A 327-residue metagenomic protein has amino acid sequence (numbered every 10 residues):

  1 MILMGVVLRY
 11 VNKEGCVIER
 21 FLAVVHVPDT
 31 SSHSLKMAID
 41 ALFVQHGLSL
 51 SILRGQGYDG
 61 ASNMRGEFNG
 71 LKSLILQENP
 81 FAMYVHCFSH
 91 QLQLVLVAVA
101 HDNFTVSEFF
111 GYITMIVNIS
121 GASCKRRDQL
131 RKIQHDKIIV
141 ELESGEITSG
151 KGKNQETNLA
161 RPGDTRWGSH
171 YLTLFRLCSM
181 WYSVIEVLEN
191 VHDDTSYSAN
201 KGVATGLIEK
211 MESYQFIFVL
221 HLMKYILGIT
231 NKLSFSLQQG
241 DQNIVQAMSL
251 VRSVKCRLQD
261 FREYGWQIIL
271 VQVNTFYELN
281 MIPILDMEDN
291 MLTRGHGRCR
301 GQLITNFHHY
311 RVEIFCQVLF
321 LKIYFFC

Functional and structural regions predicted by a protein language model:
M1-C327: Alpha-helical structural modules in large enzymes and assemblies
